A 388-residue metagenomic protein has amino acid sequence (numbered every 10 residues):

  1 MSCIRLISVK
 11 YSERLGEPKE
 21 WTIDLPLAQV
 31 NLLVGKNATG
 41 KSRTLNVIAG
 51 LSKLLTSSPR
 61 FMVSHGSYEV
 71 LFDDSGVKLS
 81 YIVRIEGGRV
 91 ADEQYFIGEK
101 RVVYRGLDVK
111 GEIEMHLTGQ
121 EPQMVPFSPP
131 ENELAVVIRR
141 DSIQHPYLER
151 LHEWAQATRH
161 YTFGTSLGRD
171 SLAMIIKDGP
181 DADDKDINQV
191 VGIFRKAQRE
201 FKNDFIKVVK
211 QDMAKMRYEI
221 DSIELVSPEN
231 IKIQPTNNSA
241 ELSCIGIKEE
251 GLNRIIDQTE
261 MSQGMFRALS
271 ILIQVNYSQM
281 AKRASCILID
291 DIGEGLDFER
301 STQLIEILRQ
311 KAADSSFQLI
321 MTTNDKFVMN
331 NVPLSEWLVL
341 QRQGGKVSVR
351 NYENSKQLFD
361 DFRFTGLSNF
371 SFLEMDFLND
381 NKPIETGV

Functional and structural regions predicted by a protein language model:
M1-H65: Pre-Walker A-like glycine/lysine-rich segment at the N-terminus of P-loop NTPase domains
G16, D74-K78, Y218, E250-N253: Glycine-centered tight beta-turn/hairpin loop motif at sheet-sheet or coil-to-beta transitions
P26-A28, R43-F96, K100: Conserved P-loop NTP-binding catalytic core
E86-L225: Electropositive, glycine-dotted interaction segments that contact anionic polymers or phosphate-rich ligands
N188-Q258, S368-G387: Extended helical coiled-coil dimerization/tether regions that scaffold and oligomerize large DNA-maintenance assemblies
L242-C244, E249-N253, Q258-I289, E299-S301 (+1 more regions): GG-anchored amphipathic helix commonly corresponding to the ABC/SMC/Rad50 NBD signature/C-loop
E299-V388: C-terminal lobe/lid and adjacent interdomain/linker elements of RecA-like ASCE P-loop ATPase modules
